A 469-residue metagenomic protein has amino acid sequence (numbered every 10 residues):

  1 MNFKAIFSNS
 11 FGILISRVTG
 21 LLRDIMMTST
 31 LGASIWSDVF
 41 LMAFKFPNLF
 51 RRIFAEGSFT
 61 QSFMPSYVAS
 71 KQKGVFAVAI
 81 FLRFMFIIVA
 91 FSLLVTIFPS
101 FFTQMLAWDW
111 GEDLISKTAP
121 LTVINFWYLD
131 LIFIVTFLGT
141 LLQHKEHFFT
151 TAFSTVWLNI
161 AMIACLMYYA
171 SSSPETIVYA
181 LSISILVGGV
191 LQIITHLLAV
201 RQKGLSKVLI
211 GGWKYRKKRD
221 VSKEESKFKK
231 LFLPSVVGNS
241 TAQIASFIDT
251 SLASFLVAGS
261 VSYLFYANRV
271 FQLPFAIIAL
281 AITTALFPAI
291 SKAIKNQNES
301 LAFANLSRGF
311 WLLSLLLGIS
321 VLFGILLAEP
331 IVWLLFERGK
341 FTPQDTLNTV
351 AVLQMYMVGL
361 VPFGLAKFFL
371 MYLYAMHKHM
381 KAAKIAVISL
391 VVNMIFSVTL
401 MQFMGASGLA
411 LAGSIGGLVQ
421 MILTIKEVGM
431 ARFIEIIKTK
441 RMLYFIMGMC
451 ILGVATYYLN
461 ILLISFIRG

Functional and structural regions predicted by a protein language model:
M1-G469: Membrane-embedded alpha-helical bundles of multi-pass transporters/translocases, especially carrier/permease families
